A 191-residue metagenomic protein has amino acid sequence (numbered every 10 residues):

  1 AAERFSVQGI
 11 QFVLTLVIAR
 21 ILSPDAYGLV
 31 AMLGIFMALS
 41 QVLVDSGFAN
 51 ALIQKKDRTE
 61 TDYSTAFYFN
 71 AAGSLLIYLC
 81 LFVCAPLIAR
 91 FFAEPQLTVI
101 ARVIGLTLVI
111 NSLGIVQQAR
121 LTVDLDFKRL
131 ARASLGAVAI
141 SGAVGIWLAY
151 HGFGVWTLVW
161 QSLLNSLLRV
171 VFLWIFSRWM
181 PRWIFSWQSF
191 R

Functional and structural regions predicted by a protein language model:
A1-F48, G73-A85, R102, T107 (+2 more regions): Signature of the first transmembrane helix
A19-P24, M37-A71, L75, I88-F92 (+2 more regions): Transmembrane-helix boundary and interhelical linker motifs in polytopic inner-membrane proteins
I21-L22, V83-L87, F91-F92, W147-G152 (+1 more regions): Helix-loop junctions at the membrane-solvent interface of multi-pass transporters, primarily the C-terminal
Y27-A31, A93-A101, S189-R191: Juxtamembrane helix-entry segments on the extracytoplasmic side of multipass membrane proteins
Y27-G28, A66, I100, F127-A131 (+1 more regions): Alpha-helical transmembrane segments and their helix-entry boundary regions
F67, I146-W147: Helix-terminus/capping and membrane-interface signal
K128, V171-R191: Interhelical loop/hinge segments that connect adjacent transmembrane helices in multipass membrane
